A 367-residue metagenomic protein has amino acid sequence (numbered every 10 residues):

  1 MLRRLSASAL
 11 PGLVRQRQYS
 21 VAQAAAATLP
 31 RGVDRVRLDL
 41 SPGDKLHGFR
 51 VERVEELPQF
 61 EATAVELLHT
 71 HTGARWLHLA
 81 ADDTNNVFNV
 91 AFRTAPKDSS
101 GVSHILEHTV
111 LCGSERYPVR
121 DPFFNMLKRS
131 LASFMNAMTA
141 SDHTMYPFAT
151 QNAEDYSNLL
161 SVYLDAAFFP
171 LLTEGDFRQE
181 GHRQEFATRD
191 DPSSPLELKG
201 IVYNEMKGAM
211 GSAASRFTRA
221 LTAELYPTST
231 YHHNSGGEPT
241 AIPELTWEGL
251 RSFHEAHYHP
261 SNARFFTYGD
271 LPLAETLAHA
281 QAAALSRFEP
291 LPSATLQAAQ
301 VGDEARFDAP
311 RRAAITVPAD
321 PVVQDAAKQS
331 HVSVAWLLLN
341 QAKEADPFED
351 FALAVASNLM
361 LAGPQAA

Functional and structural regions predicted by a protein language model:
R4-L5, L13, V21-H47, A95 (+3 more regions): Charge-rich, well-structured scaffold segments of protease-associated domains
T28-D83: N- or domain-start disorder-to-order transition segments that initiate the globular core
R53-E55, G200-N204, A345-F351, V355 (+1 more regions): N-terminal entry elements of small recognition
T63, N86-F88, G101, T144 (+5 more regions): Structural beta-strand/beta-sheet cores of well-ordered domains, especially the beta-sheet scaffolds that support
T63-T70, D308-V323: Short acidic-hydrophobic surface loop/beta-edge motif
L68-D83, Q324-S333, D346-F348: Active-site-adjacent "gating/activation" loops or surface patches in catalytic cores
L79-M126, A345-M360: Active/ligand-binding-proximal structured segments within catalytic/core domains that scaffold catalytic residues
M360-A366: Catalytic adenosine-cofactor/nucleotide-binding cores of aminoacyl-tRNA synthetases and other
